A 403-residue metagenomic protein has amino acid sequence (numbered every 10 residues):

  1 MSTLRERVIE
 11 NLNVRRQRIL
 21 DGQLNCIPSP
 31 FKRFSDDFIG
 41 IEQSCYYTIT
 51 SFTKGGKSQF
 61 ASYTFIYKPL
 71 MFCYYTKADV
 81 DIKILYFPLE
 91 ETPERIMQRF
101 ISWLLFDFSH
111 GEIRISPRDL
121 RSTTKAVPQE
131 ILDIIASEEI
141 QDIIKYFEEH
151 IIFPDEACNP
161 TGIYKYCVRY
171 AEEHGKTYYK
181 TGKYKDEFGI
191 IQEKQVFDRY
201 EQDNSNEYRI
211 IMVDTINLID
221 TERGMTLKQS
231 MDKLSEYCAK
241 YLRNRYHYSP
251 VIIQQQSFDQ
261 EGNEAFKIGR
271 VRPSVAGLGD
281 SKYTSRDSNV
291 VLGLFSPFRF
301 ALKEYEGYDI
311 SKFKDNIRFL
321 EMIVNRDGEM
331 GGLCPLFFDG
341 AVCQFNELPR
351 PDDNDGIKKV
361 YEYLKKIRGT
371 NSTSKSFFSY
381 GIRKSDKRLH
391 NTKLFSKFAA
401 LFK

Functional and structural regions predicted by a protein language model:
S2-H110, Q141-D142, F402: The Walker A/P-loop phosphate-binding site
R5-R7, F106, H110, Q141 (+3 more regions): C-terminal regions of RecA-like/P-loop NTPase motor modules
Q23, I152, D220-D232, E264-V271: Flexible beta-alpha connector loops of hexameric P-loop NTPases
S29, D36, F72-S205, G381: Cytosolic-facing regulatory segments adjacent to core modules
T48, R209-D214, V251, L292: Structural motif
L85, Y179-G182, F188, Q195-T221 (+1 more regions): Helical hairpin unit composed of two closely spaced alpha helices linked by a short loop
Y86, M212-V213, Y248-Q255: Structural recognition of the conserved hydrophobic beta-strand(s) that form the central parallel beta-sheet of P-loop
E148-I151, E207-I210, Y246-V251: Loop/turn-to-beta-strand initiation segments
